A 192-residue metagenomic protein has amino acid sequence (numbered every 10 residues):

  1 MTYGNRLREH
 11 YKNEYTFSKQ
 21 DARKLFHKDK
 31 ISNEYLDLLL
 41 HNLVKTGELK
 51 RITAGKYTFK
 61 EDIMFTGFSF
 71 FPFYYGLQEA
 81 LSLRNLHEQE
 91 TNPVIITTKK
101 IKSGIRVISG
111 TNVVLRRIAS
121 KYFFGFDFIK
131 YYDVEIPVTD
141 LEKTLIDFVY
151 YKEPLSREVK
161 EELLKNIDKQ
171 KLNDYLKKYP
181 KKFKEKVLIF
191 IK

Functional and structural regions predicted by a protein language model:
M1-G76: Short beta-edge/loop segments at beta->alpha junctions of small alpha/beta modules that act as binding/recognition
T58-K192: Nucleic-acid-binding surface
